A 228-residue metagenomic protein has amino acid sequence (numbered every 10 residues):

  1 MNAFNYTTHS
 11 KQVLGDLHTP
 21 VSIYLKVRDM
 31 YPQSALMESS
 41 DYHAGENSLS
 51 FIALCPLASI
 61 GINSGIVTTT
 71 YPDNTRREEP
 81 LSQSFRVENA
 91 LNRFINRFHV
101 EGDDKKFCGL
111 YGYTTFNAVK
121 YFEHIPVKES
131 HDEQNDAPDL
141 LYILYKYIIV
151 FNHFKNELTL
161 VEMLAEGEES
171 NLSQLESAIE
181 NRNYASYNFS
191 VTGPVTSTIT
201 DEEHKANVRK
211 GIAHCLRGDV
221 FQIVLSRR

Functional and structural regions predicted by a protein language model:
M1-S34, S39-L81, F116, K120-R228: Extended accessory regions or peripheral subdomains of proteins
F85-G109: Short HxH-centered metal-ligating active-site micro-motif
